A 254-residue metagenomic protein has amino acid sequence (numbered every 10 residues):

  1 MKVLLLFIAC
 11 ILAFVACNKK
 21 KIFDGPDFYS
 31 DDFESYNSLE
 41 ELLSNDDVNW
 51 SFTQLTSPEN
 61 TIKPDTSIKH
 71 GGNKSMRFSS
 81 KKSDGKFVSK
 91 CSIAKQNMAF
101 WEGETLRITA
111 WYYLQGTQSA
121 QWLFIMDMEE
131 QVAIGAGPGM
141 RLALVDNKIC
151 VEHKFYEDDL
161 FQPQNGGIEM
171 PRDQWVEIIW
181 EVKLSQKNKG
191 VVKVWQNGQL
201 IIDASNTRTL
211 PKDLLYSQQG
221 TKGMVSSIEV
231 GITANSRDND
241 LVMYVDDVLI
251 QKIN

Functional and structural regions predicted by a protein language model:
M1-D24: Bacterial Sec-dependent N-terminal signal peptides
C17-E177, V182-N254: Low-complexity, Ser/Thr/Pro/Gly-rich disordered linker/stalk regions
